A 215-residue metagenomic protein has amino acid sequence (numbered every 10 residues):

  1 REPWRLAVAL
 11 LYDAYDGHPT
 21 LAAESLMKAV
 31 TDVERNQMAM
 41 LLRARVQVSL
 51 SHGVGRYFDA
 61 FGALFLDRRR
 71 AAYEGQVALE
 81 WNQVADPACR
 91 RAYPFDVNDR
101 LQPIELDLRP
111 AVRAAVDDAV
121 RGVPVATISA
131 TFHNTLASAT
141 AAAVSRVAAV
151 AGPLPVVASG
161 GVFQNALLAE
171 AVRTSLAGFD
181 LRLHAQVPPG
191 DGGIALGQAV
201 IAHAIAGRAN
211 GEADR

Functional and structural regions predicted by a protein language model:
R1, A63, L168-E170, G193-G197: Short acidic, glycine/serine/threonine-rich loops at helix termini
E2-P3, G53: Short acidic-hydrophobic sequence patches enriched in Asp/Glu that either
P3-A9, R182-R215: Glycine-rich phosphate-binding/hydrolytic loop that grips phosphoryl groups
A9-L154, A166-T174: A contiguous, well-structured pocket-lining segment that forms one wall/lid of small-molecule binding clefts in soluble
T131, S159-G160: Short, contiguous strand/loop micro-motifs
A143-V150, S175-F179, A199-A206: Hydrophobic alpha-helical segments
P155-S159, V172-I194: Conserved phosphate-binding/catalytic loops in two-lobed NTP-binding clefts
